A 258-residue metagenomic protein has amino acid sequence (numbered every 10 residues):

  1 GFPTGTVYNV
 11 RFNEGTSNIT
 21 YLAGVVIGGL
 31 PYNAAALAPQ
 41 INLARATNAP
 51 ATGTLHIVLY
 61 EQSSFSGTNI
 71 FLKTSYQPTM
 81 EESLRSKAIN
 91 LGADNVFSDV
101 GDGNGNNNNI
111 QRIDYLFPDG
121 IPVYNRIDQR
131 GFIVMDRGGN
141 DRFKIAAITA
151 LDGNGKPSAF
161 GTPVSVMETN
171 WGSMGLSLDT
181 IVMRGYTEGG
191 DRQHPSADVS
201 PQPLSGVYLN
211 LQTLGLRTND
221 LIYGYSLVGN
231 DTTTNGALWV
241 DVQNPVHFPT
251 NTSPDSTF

Functional and structural regions predicted by a protein language model:
G1-F258: Surface-exposed, well-ordered secondary-structure segments
